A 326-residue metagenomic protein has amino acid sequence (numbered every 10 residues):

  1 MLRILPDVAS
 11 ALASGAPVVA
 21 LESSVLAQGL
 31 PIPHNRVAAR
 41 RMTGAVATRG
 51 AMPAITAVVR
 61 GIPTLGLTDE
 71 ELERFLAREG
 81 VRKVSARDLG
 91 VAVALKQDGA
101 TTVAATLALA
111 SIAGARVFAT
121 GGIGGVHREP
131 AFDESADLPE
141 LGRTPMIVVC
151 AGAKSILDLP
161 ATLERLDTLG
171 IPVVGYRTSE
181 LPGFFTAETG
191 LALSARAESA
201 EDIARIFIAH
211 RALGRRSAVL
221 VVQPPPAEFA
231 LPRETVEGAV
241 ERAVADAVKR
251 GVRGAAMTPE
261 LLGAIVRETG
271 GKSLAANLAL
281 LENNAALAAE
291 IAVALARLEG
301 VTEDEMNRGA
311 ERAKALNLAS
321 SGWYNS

Functional and structural regions predicted by a protein language model:
M1-R49, I112: N-terminal glycine-/serine-/threonine-rich phosphate-binding loop
A13-P17, L21, T48-P53, A86-L89 (+6 more regions): Short coil/turn connectors at secondary-structure junctions
S23, Q28, R36-V93, A212-E228 (+1 more regions): Glycine-rich nucleotide/cofactor/substrate-binding loop typically near the N-terminus or early in the first domain
S23-V25, V58-G61, G122-G125, A151-K154 (+4 more regions): Short, ordered loop/turn segments at secondary-structure junctions
A105, A113-T178, L193-A197, I206: Phosphate/pyrophosphate-binding betaalpha-module
F185-A212: Anionic-ligand binding region
R215-N283: A C-terminal functional module that forms or caps the active site or interfaces directly with catalytic machinery
